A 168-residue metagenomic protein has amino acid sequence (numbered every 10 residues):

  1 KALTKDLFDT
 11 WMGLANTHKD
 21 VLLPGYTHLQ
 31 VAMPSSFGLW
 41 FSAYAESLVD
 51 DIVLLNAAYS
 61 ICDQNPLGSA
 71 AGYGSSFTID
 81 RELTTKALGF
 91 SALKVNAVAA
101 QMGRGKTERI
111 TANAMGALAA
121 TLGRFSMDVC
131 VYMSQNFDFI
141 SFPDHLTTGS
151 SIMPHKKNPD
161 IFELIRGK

Functional and structural regions predicted by a protein language model:
K1-M33, A92-T107: Long, non-coiled-coil amphipathic alpha-helical linker/lever segments that couple catalytic cores to other domains
P34-K168: Internal glycine-rich alpha/beta core junctions
